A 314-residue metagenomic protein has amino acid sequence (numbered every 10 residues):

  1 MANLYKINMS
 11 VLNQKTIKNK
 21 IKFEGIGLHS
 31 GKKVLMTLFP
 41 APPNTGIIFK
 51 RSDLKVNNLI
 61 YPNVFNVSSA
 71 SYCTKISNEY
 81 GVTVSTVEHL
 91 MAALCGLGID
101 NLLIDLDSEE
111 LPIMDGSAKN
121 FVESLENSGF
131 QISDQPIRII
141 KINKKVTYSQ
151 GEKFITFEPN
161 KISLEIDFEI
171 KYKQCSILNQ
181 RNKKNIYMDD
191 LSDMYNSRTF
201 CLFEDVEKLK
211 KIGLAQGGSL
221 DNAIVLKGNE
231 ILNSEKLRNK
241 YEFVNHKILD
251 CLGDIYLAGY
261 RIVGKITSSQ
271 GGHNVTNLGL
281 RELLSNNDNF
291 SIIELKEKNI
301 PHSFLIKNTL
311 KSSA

Functional and structural regions predicted by a protein language model:
A2-D100, D105-A314: C-terminal regulatory domains involved in ligand/effector binding and gene-expression control
